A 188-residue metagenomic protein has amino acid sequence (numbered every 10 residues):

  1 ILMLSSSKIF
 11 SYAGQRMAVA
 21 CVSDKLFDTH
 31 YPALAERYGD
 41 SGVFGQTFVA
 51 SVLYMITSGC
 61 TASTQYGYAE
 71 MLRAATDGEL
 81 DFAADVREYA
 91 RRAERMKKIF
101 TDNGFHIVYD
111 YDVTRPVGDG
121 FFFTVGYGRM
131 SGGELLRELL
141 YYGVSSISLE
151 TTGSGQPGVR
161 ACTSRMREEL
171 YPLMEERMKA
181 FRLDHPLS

Functional and structural regions predicted by a protein language model:
I1-V86: Conserved core segment of the aminotransferase class I/II
S6-S7, Y109-T114, L149-T151: Short, solvent-exposed loop/turn elements at beta->coil junctions and helix N-caps that rim active or binding pockets
S7-F10, D24-F27, R73, R129-M130 (+3 more regions): Short, solvent-exposed loop/turn segments at secondary-structure junctions
R16, D119-F123, P157-R160: Short amphipathic alpha-helical segments
V19, A69-L72, K97, T101 (+3 more regions): Non-transmembrane alpha-helical segments in soluble domains of secreted/periplasmic/extracellular proteins
C21, T124-G126, C162-S164: Short hydrophobic/aromatic beta-strand micro-patches that form the beta-sheet surface supporting nucleotide- or nucleic
T61-Q65, A69, F82-K97, T101 (+1 more regions): Conserved glycine-rich beta-strand-loop-beta hairpin in the small C-terminal domain of fold type I
L135-S188: PLP-dependent enzyme catalytic core of the Aspartate aminotransferase-like
